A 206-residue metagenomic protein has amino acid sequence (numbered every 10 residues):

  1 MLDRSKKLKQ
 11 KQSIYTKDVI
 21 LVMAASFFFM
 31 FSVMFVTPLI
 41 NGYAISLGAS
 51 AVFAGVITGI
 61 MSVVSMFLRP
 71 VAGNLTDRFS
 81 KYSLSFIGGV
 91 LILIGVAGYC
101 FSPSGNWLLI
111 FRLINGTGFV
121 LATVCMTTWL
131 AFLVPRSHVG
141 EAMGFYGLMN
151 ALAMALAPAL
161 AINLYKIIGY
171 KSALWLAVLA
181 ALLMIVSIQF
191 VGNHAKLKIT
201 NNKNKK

Functional and structural regions predicted by a protein language model:
I14-G55: Helix-loop boundary and gating motifs at the non-cytosolic
S62-P70, M154-A155: Residue-level signature of mid-helix packing/kink "hotspots" within the transmembrane helices of 12-pass Major
R69-S80: Helix-to-loop junctions at the C-terminal end of transmembrane segments in multipass secondary transporters
S80, F101-P103: Helix-breaking motifs and short loop linkers at transmembrane-helix boundaries and internal kinks in secondary membrane
S83-A97: Structural signature of the two symmetry-related core transmembrane helices
N106-I114: Paired small-residue
L113-M149: Cytoplasmic helix-loop-helix junction between adjacent transmembrane helices in 12-TM secondary transporters
V178-K198: C-terminal membrane-cytosol helix-exit motif in multi-pass small-molecule transporters
